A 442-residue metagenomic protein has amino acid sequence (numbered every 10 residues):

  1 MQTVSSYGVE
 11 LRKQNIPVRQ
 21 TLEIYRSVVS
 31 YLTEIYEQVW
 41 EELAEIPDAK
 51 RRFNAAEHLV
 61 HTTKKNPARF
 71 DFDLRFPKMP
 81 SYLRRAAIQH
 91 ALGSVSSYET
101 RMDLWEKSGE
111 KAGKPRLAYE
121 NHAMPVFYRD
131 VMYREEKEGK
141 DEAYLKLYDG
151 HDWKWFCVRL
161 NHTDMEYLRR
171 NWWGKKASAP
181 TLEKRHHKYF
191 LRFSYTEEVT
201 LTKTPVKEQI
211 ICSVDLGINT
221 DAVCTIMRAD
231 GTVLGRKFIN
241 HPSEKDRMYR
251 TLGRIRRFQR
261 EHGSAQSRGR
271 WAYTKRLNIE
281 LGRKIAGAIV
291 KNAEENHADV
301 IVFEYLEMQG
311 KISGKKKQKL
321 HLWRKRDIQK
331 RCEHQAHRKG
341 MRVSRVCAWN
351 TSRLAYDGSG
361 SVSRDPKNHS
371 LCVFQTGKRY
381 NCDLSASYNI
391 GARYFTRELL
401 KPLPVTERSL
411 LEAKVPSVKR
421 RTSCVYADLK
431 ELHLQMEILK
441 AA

Functional and structural regions predicted by a protein language model:
M1-A442: Nucleic-acid substrate recognition interfaces
